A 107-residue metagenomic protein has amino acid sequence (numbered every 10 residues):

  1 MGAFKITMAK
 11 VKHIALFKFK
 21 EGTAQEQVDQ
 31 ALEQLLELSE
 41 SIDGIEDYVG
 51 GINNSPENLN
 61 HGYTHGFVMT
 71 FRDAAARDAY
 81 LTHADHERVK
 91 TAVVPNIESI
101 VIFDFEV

Functional and structural regions predicted by a protein language model:
G2-T64, R72-T82, F105-V107: Short S/T/G/P-rich N-terminal loop/turn motif that feeds into the first structured element of a domain
A74-S99: C-terminal structural segments of small proteins and small subunits
